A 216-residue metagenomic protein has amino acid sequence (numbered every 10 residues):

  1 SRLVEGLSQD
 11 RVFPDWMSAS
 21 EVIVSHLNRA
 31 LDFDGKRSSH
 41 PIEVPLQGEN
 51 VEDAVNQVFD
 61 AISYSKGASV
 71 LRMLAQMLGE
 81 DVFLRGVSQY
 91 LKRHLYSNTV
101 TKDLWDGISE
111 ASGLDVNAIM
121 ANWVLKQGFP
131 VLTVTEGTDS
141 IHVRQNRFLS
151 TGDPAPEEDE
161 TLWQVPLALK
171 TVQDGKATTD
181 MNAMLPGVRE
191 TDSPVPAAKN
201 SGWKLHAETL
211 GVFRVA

Functional and structural regions predicted by a protein language model:
S1-P156: Hydrophobic alpha-helical and helix-loop surface patches within well-folded domains that function as non-catalytic
I42, W123-V124, W163-L167, A216: Long, contiguous hydrophobic alpha-helical segments, chiefly transmembrane helices and signal peptides
V131-F213: Long, His/Glu/Asp-enriched segments that create or flank divalent metal/ion-associated functional microenvironments
